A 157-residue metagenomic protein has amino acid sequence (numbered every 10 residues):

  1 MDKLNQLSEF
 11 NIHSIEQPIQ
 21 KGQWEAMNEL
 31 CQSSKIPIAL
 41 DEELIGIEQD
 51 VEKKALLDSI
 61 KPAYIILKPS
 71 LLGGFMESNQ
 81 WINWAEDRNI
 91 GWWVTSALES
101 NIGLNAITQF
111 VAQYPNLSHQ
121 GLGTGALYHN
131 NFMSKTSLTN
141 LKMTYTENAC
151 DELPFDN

Functional and structural regions predicted by a protein language model:
M1-L4, I47-D58: Short, acidic/polar
N5-H13, E29-A39, L57-I65, W84-G91 (+1 more regions): Glycine-enriched alpha-helix->loop->beta-strand junction motifs that scaffold or abut catalytic
F10-Q23, I36-E48, A63-G73: Catalytic beta/alpha-barrel core
I19-S33, I47-V51, G73-W84, G103: Active-site-adjacent beta->alpha loops and helix N-cap segments on the catalytic face of soluble alpha/beta enzymes
N28, S34-K35, E52, Q80 (+5 more regions): Alpha-helix boundary/interfacial micro-motifs
P37, P62-I65, L71, E77-E86 (+4 more regions): Active-site capping/gating regions of soluble enzymes
I65, P69-G74, Q120-Y128: Glycine-rich phosphate-binding active-site loops on the catalytic face of alpha/beta enzymes
T95-N157: Flexible C-terminal active-site loop/helix
